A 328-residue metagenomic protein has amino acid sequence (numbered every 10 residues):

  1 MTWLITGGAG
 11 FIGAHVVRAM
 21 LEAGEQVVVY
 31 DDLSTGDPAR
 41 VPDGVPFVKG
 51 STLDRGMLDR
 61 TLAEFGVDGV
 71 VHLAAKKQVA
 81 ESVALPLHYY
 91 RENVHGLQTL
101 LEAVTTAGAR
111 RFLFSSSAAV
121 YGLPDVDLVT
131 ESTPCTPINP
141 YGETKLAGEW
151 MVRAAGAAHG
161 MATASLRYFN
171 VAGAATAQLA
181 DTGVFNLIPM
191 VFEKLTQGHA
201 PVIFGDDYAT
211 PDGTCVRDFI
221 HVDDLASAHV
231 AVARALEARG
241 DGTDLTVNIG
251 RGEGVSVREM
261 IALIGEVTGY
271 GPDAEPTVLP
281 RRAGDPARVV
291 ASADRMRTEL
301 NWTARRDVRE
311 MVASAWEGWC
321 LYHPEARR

Functional and structural regions predicted by a protein language model:
M1-R167, V171: N-terminal Rossmann-like NAD(P)+-binding domain of SDR-like oxidoreductases, especially those catalyzing
P38, F169-L187, Q197-R217: Short, flexible, glycine-rich and Lys/Arg-enriched loop motifs at helix boundaries that contact anionic partners
D59-A63, P189-Q197: Short amphipathic alpha-helices and their capping/turn segments at secondary-structure boundaries
A84-L85, P140, A177-T182, A287: Short, solvent-exposed loop/turn segments at secondary-structure boundaries
Y90, I138-L146, D181-P189, D218-F219: Short-chain dehydrogenase/reductase
L195-R328: C-terminal substrate-binding subdomain of Rossmann-fold SDR/epimerase-dehydratase oxidoreductases
